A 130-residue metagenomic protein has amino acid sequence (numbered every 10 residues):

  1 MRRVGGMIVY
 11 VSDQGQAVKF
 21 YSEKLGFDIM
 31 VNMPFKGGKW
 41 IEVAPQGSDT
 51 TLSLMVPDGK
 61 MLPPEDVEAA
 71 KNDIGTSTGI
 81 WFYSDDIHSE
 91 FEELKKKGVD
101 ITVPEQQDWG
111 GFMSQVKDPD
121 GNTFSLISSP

Functional and structural regions predicted by a protein language model:
M1-I8, D28-Y83, H88-K117, I127-P130: Vicinal oxygen chelate
Y10-Q14: Conserved beta-strand-loop-alpha-helix junction that forms the acyl-donor binding cleft
Q16-A17, S89: Short Gly/charged-rich anion-binding patches and loops
A17-S22, L94, G121: Conserved active-site tyrosine of GNAT-family acetyltransferases
